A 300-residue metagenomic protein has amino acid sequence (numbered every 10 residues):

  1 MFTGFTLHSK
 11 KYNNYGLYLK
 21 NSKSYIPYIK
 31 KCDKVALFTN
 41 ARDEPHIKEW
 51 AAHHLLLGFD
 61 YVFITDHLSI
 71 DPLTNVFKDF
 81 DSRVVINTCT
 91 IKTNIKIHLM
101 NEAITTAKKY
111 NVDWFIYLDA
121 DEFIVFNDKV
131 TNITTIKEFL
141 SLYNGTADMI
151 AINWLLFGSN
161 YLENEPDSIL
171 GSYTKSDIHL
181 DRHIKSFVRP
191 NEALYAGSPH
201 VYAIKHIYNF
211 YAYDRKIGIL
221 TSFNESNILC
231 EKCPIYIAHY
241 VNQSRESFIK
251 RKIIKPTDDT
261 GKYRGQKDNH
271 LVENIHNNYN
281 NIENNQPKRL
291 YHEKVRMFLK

Functional and structural regions predicted by a protein language model:
M1-A52: N-proximal low-complexity "stem/linker" segments adjacent to membrane-targeting elements
F2-Y12, F126-K300: Catalytic-site signature of metal-activated, phosphate-bearing donor transferases, centered on the GT-A/GT-A-like
A36-T39, F63-I64, I86, I116-Y117 (+1 more regions): Structural recognition of the beta-strand scaffold that forms the well-ordered cores of secreted hydrolase catalytic
T39-D43, L68-S69, T90, E122-I124 (+3 more regions): Short, flexible loop/turn elements at secondary-structure junctions
A52-Y61: Short, acidic, metal-binding catalytic loop of nucleotide-sugar glycosyltransferases
D60-L68, N87-T90: Short beta-strand/loop segment that forms part of the nucleotide-sugar
D60-Y61, D113, D148: Short acidic/polar active-site loop segments enriched in Thr and Asp
D71-L118, V125-D128: Active-site-proximal specificity loops/subdomain of glycosyltransferases
